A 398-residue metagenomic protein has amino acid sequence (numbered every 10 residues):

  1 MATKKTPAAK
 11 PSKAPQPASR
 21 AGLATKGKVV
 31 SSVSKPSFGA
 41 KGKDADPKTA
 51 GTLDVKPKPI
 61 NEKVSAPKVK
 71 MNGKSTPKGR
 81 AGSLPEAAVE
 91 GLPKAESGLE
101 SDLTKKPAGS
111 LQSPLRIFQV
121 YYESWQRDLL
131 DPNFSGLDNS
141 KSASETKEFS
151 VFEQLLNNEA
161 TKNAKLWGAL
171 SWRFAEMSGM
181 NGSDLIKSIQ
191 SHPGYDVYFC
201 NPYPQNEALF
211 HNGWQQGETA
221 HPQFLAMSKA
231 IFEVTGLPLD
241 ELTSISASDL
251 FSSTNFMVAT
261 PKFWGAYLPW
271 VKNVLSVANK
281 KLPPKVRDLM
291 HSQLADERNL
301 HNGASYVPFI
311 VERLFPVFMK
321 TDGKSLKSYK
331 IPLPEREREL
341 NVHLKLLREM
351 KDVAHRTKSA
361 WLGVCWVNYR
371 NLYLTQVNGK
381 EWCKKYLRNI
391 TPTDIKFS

Functional and structural regions predicted by a protein language model:
M1-E90: Polybasic, lysine-enriched low-complexity intrinsically disordered terminal tails
A2-K5, K13, K63, K68-K74 (+2 more regions): ER/Golgi luminal nucleotide-sugar-dependent glycosyltransferases, focusing on the catalytic module
